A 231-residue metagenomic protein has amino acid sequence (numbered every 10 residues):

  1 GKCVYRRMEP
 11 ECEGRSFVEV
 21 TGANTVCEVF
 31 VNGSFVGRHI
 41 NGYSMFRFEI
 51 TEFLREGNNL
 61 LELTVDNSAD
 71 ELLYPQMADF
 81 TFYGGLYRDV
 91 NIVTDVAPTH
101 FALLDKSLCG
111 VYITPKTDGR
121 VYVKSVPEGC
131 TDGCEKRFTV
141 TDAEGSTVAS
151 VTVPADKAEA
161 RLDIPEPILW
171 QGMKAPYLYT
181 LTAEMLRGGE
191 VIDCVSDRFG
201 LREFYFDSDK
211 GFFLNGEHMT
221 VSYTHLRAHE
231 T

Functional and structural regions predicted by a protein language model:
G1-L103, C130: Accessory beta-strand-rich segments of carbohydrate-active enzymes
K2-R6, R15-F17, M45, N58-L60 (+5 more regions): Intrinsic-disorder/low-complexity, polar/charged segments enriched in Ser/Thr/Lys/Arg/Asp/Glu/Gln
E11-E13, N41-Y43, L54-E56, K116-D118 (+3 more regions): Surface-exposed coil/turn segments at beta-strand junctions on protein surfaces, enriched
T99-G129: Surface beta-strand/loop "capping" patches
D132-Y205: Extended acidic/polar, glycine-enriched regions that form or flank non-catalytic beta-rich accessory modules
T224-T231: Conserved small/polar residues in nucleotide/adenosyl-binding loops
